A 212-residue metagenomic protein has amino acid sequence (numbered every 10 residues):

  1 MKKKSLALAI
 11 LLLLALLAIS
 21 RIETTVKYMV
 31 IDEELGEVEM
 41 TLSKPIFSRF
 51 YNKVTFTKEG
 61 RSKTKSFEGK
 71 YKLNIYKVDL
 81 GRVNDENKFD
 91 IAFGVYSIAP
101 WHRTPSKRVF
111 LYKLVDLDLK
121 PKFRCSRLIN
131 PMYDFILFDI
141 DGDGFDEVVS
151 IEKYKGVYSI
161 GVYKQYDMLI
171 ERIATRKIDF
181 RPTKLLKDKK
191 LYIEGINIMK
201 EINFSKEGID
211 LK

Functional and structural regions predicted by a protein language model:
M1-L12: N-terminal Sec-pathway targeting helices
L14-K212: Beta-propeller-forming repeat regions
